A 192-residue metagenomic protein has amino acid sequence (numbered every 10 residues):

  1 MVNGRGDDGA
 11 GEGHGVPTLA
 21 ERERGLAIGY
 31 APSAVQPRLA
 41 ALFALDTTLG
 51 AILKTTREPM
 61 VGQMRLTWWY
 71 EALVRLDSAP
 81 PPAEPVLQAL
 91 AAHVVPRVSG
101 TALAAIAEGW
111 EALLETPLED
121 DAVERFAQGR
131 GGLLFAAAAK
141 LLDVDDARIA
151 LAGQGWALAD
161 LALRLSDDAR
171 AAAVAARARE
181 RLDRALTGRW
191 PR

Functional and structural regions predicted by a protein language model:
V2-R192: Acidic catalytic motifs of isoprenoid enzymes
